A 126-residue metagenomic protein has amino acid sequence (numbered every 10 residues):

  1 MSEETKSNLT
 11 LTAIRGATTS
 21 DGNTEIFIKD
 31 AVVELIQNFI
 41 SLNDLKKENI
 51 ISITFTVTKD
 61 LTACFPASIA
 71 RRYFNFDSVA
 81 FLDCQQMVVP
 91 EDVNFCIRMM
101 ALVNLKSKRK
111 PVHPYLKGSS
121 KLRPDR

Functional and structural regions predicted by a protein language model:
M1-R126: Terminal domain-initiation and capping elements
